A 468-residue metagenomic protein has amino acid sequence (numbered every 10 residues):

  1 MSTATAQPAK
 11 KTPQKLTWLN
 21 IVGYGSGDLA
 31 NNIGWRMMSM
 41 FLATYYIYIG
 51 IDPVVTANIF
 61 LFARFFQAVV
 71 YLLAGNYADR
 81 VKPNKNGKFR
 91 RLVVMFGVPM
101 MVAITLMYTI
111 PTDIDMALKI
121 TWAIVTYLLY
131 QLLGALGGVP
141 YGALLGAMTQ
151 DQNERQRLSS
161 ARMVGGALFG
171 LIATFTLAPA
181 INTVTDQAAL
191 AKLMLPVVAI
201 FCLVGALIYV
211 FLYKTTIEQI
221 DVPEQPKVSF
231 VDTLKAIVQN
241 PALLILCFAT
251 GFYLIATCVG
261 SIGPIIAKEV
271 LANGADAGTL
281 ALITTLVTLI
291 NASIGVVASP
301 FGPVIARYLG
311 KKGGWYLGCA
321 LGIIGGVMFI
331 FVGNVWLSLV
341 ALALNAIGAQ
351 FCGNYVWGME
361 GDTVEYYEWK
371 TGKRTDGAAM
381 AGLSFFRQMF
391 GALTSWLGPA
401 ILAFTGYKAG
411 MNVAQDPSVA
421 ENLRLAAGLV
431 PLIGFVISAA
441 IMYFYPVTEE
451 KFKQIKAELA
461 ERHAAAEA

Functional and structural regions predicted by a protein language model:
S2-A468: Membrane-embedded alpha-helical bundles of multi-pass transporters/translocases, especially carrier/permease families
